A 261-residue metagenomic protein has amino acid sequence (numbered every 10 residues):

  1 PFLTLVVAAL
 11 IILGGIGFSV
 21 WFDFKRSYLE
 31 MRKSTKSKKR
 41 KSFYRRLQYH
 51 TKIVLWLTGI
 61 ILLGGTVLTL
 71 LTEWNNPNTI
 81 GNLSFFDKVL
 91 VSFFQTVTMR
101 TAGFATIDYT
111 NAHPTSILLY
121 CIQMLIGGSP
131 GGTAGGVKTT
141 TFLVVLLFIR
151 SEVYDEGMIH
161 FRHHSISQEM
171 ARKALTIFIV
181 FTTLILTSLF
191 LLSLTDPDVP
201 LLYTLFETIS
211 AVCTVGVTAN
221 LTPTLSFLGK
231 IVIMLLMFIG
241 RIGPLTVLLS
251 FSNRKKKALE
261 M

Functional and structural regions predicted by a protein language model:
P1-M261: Membrane-proximal intracellular helices of multi-pass ion channels
